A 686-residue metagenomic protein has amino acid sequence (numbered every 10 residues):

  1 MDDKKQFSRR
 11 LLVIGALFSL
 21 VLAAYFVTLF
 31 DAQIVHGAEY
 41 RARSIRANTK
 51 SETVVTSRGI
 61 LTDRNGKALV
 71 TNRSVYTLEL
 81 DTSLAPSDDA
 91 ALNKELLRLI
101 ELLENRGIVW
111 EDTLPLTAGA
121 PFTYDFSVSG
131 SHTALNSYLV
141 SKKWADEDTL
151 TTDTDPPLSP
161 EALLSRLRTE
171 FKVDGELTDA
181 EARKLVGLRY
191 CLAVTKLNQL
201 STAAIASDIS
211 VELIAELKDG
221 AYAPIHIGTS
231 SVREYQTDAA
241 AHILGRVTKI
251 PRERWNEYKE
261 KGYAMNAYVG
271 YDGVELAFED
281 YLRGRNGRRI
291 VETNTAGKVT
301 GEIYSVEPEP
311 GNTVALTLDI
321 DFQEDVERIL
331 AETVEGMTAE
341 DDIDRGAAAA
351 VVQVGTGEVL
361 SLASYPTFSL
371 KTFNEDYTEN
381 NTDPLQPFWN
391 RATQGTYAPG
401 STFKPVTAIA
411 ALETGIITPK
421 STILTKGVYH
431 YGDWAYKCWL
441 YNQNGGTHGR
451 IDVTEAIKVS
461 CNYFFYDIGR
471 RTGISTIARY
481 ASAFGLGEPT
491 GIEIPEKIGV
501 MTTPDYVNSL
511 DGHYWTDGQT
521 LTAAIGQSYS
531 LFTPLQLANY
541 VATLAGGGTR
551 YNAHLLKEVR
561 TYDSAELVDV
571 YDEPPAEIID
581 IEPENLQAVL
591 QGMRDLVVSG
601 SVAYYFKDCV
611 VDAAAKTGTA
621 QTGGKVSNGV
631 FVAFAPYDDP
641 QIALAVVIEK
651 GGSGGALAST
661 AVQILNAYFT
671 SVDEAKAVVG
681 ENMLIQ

Functional and structural regions predicted by a protein language model:
M1-D280, N286-E307, E340, A347: Membrane-proximal periplasmic segments of bacterial cell-envelope enzymes, especially penicillin-binding proteins
V70, Y76, T293-S305, L318 (+4 more regions): Beta-lactam-recognizing serine transpeptidase/beta-lactamase-like catalytic domain environment
S83-L84, I648-G652: A generic structural motif
A90-E101, V211, A215, D219 (+18 more regions): Solvent-exposed, polar/charged alpha-helical surfaces in well-ordered, non-transmembrane soluble domains, broadly
V299-A347: Conserved, well-ordered alpha-helix/loop/beta-strand core segments that scaffold catalytic motifs
E332-A339, Y365, D595, T670: Conserved helix-loop functional segments at active or binding sites
T670-V679: Flexible helix-coil linker/hinge segments at domain or subdomain boundaries
